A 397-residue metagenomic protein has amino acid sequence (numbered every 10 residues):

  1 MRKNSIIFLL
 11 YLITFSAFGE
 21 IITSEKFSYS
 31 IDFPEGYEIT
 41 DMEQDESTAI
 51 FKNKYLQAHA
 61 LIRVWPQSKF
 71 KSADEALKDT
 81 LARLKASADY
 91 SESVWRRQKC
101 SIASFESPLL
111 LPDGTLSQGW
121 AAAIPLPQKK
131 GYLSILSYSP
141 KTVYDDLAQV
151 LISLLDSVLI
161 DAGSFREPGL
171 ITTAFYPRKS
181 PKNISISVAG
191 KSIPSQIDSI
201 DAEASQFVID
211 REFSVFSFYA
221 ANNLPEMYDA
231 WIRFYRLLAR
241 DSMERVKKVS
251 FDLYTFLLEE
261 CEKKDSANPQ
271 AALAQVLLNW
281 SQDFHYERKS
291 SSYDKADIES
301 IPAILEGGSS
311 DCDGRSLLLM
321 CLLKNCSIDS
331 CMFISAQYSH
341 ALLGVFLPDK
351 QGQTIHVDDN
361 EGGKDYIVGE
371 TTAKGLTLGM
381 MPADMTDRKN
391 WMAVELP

Functional and structural regions predicted by a protein language model:
R2-Y11: Sec-dependent signal peptide recognition, specifically the positively charged N-region followed immediately by
T14-S16: N-terminal signal peptide c-region/cleavage motif recognized by signal peptidases
E20-D45: N-terminal "mature-domain start" segment
Y37-E38, I135-A174: Surface-exposed amphipathic alpha-helical segments
T40-I135, S139-K141: Conserved polar/disulfide-associated segments of primarily extracytoplasmic proteins
I186-K248: Secretory-pathway-linked proteins and extracytosolic
F234-G307, I355: Secondary-structure boundary elements
A267, P302, G314-P397: Hydrophobic/aromatic-rich core segments of domains that either
